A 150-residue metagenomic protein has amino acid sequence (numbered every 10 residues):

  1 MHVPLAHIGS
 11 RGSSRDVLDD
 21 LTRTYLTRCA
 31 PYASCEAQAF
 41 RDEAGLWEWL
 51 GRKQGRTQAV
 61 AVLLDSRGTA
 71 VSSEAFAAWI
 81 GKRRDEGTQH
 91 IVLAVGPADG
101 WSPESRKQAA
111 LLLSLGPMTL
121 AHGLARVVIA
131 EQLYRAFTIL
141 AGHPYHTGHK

Functional and structural regions predicted by a protein language model:
M1, A33, Q58-A59, Q108-A110: Short glycine-/polar-rich loops that comprise or flank the Walker A/P-loop and associated switch/sensor motifs
M1-C29: N-terminal beta1-alpha1 ligand-phosphate binding loop
L5, V62, G96: A residue-level signal for conserved active-site and pocket-lining positions in enzyme catalytic cores
R11, S66-T69, P97-W101: Short glycine-rich anion-binding loops that position phosphate/pyrophosphate groups of nucleotides and phosphorylated
R15-V17, S72-E74, P103-S105, L124: Short glycine-/acidic-enriched loop or helix-start segments at secondary-structure transitions that form or flank
L18-T22, F76-W79, K107-A110, V127-V128: Short, glycine/charged-enriched secondary-structure capping and boundary segments
R28-V92: S-adenosyl-L-methionine/SAH cofactor-binding core of RNA-modifying enzymes
P103-H149: Structured adenosyl-cofactor binding patch, chiefly the S-adenosyl-L-methionine
